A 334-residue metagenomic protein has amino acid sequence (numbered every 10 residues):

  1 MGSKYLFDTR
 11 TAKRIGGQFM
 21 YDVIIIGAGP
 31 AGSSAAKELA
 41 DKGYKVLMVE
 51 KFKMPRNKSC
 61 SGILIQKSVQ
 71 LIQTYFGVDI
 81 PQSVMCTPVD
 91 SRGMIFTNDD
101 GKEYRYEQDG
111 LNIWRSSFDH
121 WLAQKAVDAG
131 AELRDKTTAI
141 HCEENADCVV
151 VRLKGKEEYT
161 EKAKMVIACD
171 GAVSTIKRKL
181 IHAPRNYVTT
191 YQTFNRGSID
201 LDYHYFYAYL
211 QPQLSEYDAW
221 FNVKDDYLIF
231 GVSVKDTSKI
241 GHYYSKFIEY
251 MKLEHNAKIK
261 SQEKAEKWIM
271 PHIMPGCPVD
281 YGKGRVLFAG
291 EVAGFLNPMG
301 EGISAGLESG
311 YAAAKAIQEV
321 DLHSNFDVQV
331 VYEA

Functional and structural regions predicted by a protein language model:
I24, A28, A40-C60: Glycine-rich FAD pyrophosphate-binding loop
A28, K125-A257, P278, G294-F295: Predominantly flavin-linked oxidoreductase catalytic cores and closely associated redox partners
G32-S33: N-terminal Rossmann-fold NAD(P) dinucleotide-binding loop
K53-M94: N-terminal FAD cofactor-binding segment of flavoenzymes
T97-W114, V150, K224-V234: Helix-loop-beta segment of a Rossmann-like dinucleotide-binding subdomain
Y104-K125, K235-Y243: Short beta-strand to alpha-helix junction loop
H141, S238-A316: FAD/FMN-dependent oxidoreductases across multiple families
K315-A334: Active-site-proximal substrate-binding core of FAD-dependent oxidoreductases
